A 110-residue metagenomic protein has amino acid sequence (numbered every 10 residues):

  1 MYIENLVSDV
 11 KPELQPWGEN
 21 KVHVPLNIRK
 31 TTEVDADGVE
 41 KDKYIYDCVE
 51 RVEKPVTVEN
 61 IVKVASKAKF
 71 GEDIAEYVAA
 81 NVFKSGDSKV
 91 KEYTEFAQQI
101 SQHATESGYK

Functional and structural regions predicted by a protein language model:
Y2-K110: A preference for well-ordered globular domain cores that mediate specific macromolecular interactions or catalysis
